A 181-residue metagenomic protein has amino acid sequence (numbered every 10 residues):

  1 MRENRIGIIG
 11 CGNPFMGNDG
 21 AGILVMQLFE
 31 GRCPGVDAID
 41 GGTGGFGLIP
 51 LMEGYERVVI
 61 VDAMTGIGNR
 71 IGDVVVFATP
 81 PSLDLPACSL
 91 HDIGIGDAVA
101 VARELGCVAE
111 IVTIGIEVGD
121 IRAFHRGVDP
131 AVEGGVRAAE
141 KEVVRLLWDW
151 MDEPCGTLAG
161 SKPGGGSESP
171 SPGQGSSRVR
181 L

Functional and structural regions predicted by a protein language model:
E3-I8, P14-P80, P154: Nucleotide and nucleotide-moiety/phosphate-recognizing core
I9-G10, W148: Short beta-strands and strand-loop turn motifs
G10-F15, D84-A87, H125-R126: A short glycine/serine-rich beta->alpha loop
G20, L24, T43, L90-D97 (+2 more regions): Conserved active-site and cofactor/substrate-binding residues in soluble primary-metabolism enzymes
M64-I111: Helix-loop-strand module that forms the ligand-binding subsite of alpha/beta enzymes
D97-P172, S176-L181: Phosphate-binding/catalytic loops
